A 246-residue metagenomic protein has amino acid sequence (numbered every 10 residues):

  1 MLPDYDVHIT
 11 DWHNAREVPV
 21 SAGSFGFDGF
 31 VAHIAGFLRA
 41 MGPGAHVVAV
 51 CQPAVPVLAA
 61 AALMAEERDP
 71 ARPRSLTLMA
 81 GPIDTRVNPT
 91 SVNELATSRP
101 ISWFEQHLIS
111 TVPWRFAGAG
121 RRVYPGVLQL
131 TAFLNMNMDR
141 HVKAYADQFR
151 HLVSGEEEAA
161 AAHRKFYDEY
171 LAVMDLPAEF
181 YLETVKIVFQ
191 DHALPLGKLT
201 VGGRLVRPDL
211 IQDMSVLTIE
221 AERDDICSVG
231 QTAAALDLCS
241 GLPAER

Functional and structural regions predicted by a protein language model:
L2-E17: Conserved alpha/beta-hydrolase
E17-V20, S24, D28-H46, V57-L58 (+1 more regions): Conserved acidic catalytic loop of the alpha/beta-hydrolase fold
G42-P43, P56-E179: Alpha/beta-hydrolase-fold enzymes
V48-A54, A221: Conserved alpha/beta-hydrolase "nucleophile elbow" surrounding the catalytic nucleophile
F189-P208: Active-site nucleophile elbow and catalytic-triad environment of alpha/beta-hydrolase enzymes
I211-Q212, L217-E220, D224: Short beta-strand/loop motif that positions the catalytic acidic residue of the alpha/beta-hydrolase fold
D225-Q231: Conserved alpha/beta-hydrolase "acid-adjacent" motif
T232, L236-R246: Catalytic histidine neighborhood in serine/cysteine hydrolases with alpha/beta-hydrolase-type architecture
